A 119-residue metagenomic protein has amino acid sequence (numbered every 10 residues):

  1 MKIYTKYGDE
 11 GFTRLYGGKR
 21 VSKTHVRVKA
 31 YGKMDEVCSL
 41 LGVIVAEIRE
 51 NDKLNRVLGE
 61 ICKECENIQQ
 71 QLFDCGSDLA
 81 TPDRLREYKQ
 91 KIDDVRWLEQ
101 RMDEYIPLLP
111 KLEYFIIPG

Functional and structural regions predicted by a protein language model:
M1-G119: Phosphate/pyrophosphate-binding loop motifs in nucleotide- or prenyl diphosphate-using proteins
